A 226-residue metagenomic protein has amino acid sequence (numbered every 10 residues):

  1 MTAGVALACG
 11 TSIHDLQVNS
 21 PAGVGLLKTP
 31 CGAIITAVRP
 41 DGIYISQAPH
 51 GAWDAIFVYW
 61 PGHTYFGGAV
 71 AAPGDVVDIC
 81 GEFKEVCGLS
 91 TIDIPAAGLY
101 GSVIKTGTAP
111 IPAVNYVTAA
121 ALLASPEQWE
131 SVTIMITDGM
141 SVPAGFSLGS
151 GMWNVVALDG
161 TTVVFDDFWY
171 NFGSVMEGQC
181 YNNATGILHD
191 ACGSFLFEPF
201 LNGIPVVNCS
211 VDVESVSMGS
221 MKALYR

Functional and structural regions predicted by a protein language model:
M1-A8, R226: Sec-dependent, cleavable N-terminal signal peptides
L7-S210: Extended non-catalytic accessory segments flanking core domains
V207-R226: Residue-level detector of functionally pivotal "anchor" positions at catalytic/ligand-binding pockets or at interdomain
